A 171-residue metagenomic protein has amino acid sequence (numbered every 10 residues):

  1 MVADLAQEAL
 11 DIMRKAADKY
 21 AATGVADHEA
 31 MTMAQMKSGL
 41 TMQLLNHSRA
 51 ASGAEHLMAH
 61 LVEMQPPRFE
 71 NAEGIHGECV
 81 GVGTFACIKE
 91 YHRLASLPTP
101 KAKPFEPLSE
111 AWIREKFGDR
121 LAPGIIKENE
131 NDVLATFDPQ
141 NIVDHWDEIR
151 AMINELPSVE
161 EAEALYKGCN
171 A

Functional and structural regions predicted by a protein language model:
M1-S52: Carboxylate- and glycine-rich phosphate/diphosphate-binding segment that chelates Mg2+/Mn2+
I12-A21, M58-F69: Short amphipathic alpha-helical segments and their helix-coil junctions
K15, L40, E63-P67, F85-R93: Short glycine/serine- and small hydrophobic-enriched flexible loop segments
A22-M31, S48-S52, F69-E78, A95-K103: Flexible, glycine/charged-enriched surface loops at secondary-structure junctions
A34, S52, L57, E63-P66 (+2 more regions): Alpha/beta-hydrolase fold catalytic core
T41-L44, Q65-E73, G124-N131, W146: Short, flexible active-site loops
S48-L61, H76-A86: Conserved phosphate/anionic-ligand binding catalytic regions in large, soluble enzymes, centered on
A86-A171: Mobile late-domain/C-terminal helix-loop "cap" segments that border catalytic sites or the cytosolic face
